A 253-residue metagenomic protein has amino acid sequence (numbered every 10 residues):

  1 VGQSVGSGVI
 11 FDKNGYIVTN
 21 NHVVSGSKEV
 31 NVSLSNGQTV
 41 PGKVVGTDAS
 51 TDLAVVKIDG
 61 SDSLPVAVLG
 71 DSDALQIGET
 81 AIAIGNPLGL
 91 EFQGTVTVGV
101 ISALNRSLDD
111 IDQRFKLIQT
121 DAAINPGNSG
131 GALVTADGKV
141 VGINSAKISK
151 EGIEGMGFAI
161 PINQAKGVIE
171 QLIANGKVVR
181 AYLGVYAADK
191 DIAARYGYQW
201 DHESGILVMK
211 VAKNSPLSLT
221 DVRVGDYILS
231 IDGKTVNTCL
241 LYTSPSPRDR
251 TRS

Functional and structural regions predicted by a protein language model:
V1-Y196, W200-S204, K210-K213: Serine-dependent protease modules
I17-V18, L217-C239: Conserved PDZ fold ligand-binding element
R106, G138, K213-P216, G233-V236 (+1 more regions): Disulfide-stabilized cysteine-rich extracellular repeat microdomains
G138, G225, T243: Conserved active-site tyrosine of GNAT-family acetyltransferases
W200-H202, D221-V222, R248: A structural signal for short secondary-structure junctions
Y242-R252: Single conserved hydrophobic/aromatic residue that forms the stacking wall/gate of nucleotide- or nucleobase-binding
